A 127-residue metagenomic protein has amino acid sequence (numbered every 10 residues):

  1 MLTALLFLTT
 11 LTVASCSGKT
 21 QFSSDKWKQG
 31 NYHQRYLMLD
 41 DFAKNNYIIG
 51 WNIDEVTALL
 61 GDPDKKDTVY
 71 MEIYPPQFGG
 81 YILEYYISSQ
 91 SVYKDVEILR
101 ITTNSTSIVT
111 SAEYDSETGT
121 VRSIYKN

Functional and structural regions predicted by a protein language model:
M1-T3: Bacterial N-terminal signal peptides that target proteins for export
T9-T10, T20: Residue-level signal for mature regions of secreted extracellular proteins and peptides
T12-S15: C-terminal motif of bacterial Sec signal peptides marking the signal peptidase cleavage site
S17-N127: Residues within mature, well-folded domains
